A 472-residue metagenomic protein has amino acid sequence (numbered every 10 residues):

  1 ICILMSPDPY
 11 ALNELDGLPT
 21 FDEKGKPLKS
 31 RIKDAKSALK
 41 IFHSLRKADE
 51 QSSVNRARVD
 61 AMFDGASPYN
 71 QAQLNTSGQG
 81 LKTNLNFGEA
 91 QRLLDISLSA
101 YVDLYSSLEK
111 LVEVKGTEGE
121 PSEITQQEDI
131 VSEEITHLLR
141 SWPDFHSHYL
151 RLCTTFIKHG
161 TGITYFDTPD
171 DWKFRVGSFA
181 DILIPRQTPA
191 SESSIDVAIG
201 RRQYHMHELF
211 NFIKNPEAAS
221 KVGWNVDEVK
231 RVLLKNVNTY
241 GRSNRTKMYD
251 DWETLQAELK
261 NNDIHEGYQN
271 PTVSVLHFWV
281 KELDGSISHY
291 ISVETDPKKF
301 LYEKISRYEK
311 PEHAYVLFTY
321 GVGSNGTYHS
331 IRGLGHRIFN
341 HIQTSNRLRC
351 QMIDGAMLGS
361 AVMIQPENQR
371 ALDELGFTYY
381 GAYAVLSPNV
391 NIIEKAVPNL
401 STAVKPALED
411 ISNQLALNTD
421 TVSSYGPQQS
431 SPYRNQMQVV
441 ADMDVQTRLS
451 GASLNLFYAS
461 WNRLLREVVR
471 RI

Functional and structural regions predicted by a protein language model:
I1-S288, A403-N413, Q428, D442 (+1 more regions): Extended, helix-rich architectural segments
K24-S67, H329-E374, T378: N-terminal "assembly arms/tails" that initiate or stabilize quaternary assembly in self-assembling proteins
A90-D129, T168, T295-S324, M357-I472: Long amphipathic alpha-helical segments
E134, H341-T344, L348, I411-Q414: Short, hydrophobic/aromatic alpha-helical segments in well-folded domains
T161-T164, T168-D170, W279-E282, E294-P297 (+3 more regions): Short, flexible loop/turn elements at secondary-structure junctions
F179-T188, E294-K299, Y308: A short, sequence-level motif marking secondary-structure junctions
